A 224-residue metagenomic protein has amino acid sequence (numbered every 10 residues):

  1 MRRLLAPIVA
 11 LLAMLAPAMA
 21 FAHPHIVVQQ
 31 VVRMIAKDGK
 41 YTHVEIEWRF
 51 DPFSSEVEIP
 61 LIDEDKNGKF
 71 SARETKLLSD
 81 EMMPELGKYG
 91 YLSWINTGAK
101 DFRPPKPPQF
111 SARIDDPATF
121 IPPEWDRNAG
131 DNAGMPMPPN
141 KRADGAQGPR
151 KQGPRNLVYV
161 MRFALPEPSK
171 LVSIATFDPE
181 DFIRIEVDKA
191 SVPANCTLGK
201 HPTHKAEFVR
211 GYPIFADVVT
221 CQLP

Functional and structural regions predicted by a protein language model:
M1-I8: Bacterial N-terminal signal peptides that target proteins for export
V9-A10, A20: Cleavable N-terminal signal peptides
L15-P17: N-terminal signal peptide c-region/cleavage motif recognized by signal peptidases
P24-F50, S54-E56: Early extracytoplasmic/domain-onset interaction patches
H43, E56-P60, K170-A175: Short, hydrophobic/aromatic beta-strand segments
L61-A72: Acidic, glycine-anchored loop motifs typical of Ca2+
L78-I95: Short, well-structured hydrophobic secondary-structure segments
Y91-P224: Mature, soluble, non-transmembrane domains
